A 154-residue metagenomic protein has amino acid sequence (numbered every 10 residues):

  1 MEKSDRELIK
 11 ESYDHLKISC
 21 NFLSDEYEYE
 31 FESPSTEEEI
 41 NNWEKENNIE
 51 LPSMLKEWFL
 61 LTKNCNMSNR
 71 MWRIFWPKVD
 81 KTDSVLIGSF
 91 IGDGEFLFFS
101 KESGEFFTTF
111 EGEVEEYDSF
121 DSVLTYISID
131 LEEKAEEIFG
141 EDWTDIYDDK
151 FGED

Functional and structural regions predicted by a protein language model:
M1-S103, G152-D154: A surface-exposed partner-binding patch
T36, T62, T82, T108-T109 (+2 more regions): Residue-identity detector for threonine
N69-M71, L124-Y126, K134, D142-W143: Short, charged/polar low-complexity linear motifs in solvent-exposed/disordered segments
E95-L97, F107-T108, E116-D118: Short helix/loop capping segments that flank catalytic or ligand/cofactor-binding pockets
E102-G112: Intrinsically disordered, low-complexity regulatory segments enriched in Ser/Thr/Pro and charged residues
E111-E137: Compact, glycine/acidic-enriched structural inserts
L131-D154: Acidic, proline/glycine-rich low-complexity IDRs
